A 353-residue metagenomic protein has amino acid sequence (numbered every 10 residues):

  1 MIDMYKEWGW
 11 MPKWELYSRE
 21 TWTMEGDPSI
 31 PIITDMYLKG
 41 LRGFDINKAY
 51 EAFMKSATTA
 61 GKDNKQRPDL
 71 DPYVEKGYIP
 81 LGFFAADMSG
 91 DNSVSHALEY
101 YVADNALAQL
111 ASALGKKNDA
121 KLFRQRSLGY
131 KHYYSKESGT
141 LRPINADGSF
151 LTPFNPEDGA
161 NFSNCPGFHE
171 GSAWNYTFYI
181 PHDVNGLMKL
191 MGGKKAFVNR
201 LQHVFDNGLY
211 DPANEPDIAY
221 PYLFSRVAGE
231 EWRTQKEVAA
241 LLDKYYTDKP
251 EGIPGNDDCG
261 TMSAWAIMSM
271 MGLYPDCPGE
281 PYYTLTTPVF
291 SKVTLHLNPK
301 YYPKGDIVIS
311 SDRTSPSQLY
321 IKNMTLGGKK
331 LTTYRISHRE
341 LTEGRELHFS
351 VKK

Functional and structural regions predicted by a protein language model:
M1-L16: Active-site-surrounding "flap" and adjacent substrate/cofactor-binding loops of secreted or lumenal enzymes, prototyped
Y17-T23: Membrane helical hairpin/interfacial module
G26, I30, G40-K304, V308 (+1 more regions): Active-site core of glycosidic bond-cleaving carbohydrate-active enzymes
I307-P316: Short aromatic-glycine motifs in intrinsically disordered, low-complexity regions
S317-N323: Beta-strand-rich binding/interaction modules
L326-K329: Short strand-turn-strand beta-turns centered on an Asx-Gly dipeptide
T332-H338: Short, solvent-exposed S/T- and G/P-enriched segments that are highly enriched in secreted/extracellular and lumenal
H338-K353: C-terminal beta-strand-rich structural cap/linker in extracellular carbohydrate-active enzymes
